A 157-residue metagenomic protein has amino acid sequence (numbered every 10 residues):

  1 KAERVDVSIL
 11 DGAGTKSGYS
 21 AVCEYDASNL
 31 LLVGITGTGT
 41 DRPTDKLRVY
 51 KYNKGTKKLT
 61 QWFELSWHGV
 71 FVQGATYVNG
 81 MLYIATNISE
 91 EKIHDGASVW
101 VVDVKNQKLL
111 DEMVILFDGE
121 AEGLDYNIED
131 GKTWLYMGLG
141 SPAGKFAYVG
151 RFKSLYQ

Functional and structural regions predicted by a protein language model:
A2-A13, K58-L65, K108-V114: A short beta-strand motif characteristic of beta-propeller blades
G12-E24, H68-T76, D118-I128: Repeated scaffold domains used in trafficking and secretory/extracellular systems, primarily beta-propellers
A27-N29, N79-M81, G131-T133: Short coil/turn segments that connect the beta-strands within blades of beta-propeller domains
G34-T38, R42, N87-E90, E129 (+1 more regions): Short loop/turn segments immediately following the C-termini of beta-strands
G39-K51, E91-V101, A143-Q157: Structural motif
N53-K57, D103-Q107: Short loop/turn segments that connect beta-strands within beta-propeller blades
L65-V104: Loop/turn-rich, solvent-exposed surfaces of beta-rich toroidal or solenoidal domains
G123-Q157: Blade-level signature of beta-propeller repeat domains, shared across WD40, Kelch, NHL, RCC1 and BNR/Asp-box propellers
